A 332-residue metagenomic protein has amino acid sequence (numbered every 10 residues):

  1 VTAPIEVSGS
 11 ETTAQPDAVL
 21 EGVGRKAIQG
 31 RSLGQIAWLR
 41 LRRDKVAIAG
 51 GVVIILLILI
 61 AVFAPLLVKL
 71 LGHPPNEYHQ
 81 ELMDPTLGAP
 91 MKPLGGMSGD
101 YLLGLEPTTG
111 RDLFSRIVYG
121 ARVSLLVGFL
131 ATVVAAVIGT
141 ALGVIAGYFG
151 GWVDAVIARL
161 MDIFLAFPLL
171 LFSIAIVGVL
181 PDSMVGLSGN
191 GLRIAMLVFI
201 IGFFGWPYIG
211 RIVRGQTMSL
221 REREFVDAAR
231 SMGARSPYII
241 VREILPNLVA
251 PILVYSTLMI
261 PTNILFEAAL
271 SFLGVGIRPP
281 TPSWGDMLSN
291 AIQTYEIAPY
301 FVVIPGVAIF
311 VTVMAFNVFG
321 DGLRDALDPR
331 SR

Functional and structural regions predicted by a protein language model:
V1-A136, T140, V144-I145, W152 (+8 more regions): Gly/Trp-centered helix-boundary motif
V19-L20, V123-V127, L142, A158 (+6 more regions): Short alpha-helical transmembrane interface motifs in multi-pass membrane proteins
K69, G147-Y148, G178-D182, G215 (+3 more regions): Transmembrane helix-loop junction
D100-L103, V134-A141, G147-Y148, V153-M218 (+3 more regions): Generic hydrophobic transmembrane alpha-helix motif, especially the helices
R116-V118, L160, V213, T217 (+4 more regions): Short hydrophobic alpha-helical segments within the ABC transporter permease transmembrane module
L171-A175, V179, V198, Y208 (+1 more regions): Non-cytoplasmic
G178, D182-V185, G189-M196, I277-P279 (+1 more regions): Transmembrane alpha-helical segments in multi-pass inner-membrane proteins
